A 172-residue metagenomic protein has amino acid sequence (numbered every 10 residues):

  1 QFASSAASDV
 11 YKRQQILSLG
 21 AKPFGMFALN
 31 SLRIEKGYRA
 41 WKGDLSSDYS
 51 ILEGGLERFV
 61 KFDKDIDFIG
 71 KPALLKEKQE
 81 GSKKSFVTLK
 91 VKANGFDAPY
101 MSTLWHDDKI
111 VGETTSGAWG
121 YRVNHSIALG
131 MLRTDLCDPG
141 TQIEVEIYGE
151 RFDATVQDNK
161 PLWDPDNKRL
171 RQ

Functional and structural regions predicted by a protein language model:
Q1-A7, Y11: Single conserved hydrophobic/aromatic residue that forms the stacking wall/gate of nucleotide- or nucleobase-binding
D9-L19, G140-E146: Short amphipathic alpha-helices in soluble, non-transmembrane regions that often serve as interface/regulatory elements
K12-Q15, L45-S46, K168: Short acidic, glycine/serine/threonine-rich loops at helix termini
R13-A21, Y38, K42, V60 (+2 more regions): Structural signal for hydrophobic packing residues in well-ordered secondary-structure cores of soluble enzyme domains
R13-I16, E35, M101, T114-T115: A generic alpha-helix structural signal
G20-S31, F152-V156: Flexible, glycine/charged-enriched surface loops at secondary-structure junctions
G25-L45: Short, conserved secondary-structure transition motifs
Y49-Q172: Glycine-rich, small/acidic residue-mixed loop/short-helix segments
